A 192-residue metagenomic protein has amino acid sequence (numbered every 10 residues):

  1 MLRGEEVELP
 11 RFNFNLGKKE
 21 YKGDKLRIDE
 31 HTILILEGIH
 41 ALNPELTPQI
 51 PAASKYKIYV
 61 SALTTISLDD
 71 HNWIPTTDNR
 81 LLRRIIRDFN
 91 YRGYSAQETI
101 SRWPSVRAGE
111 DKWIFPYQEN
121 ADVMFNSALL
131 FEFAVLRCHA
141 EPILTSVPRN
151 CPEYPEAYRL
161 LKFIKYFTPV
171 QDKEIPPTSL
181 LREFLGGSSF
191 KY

Functional and structural regions predicted by a protein language model:
M1-L34, Y94-W103: ATP-dependent small-molecule kinase phosphotransfer cores that center on conserved nucleotide phosphate-binding segments
I33-E37, I58-Y59: Structural recognition of the conserved hydrophobic beta-strand(s) that form the central parallel beta-sheet of P-loop
I39-L42: Short beta->alpha connector loops
P44-Y192: Conserved NTP phosphate-binding and transfer environment spanning the P-loop NTPase/kinase superfamily
